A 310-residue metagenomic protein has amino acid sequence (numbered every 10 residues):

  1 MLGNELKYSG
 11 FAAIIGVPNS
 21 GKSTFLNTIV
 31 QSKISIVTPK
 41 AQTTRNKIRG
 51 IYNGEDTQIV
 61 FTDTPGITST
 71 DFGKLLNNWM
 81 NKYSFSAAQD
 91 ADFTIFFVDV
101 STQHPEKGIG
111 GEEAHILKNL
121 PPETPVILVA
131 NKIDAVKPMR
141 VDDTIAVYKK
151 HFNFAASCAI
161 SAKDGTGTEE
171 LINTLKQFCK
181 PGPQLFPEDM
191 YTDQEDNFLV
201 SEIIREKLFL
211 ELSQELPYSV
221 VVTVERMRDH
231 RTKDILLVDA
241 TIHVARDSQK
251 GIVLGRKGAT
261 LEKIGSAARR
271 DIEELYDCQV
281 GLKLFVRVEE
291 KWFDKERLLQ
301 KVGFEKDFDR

Functional and structural regions predicted by a protein language model:
M1-Q89, F93, V98, T241: Conserved G1/Walker A P-loop phosphate-binding module
A13, N27, N46, G50 (+13 more regions): Solvent-exposed alpha-helical segments within well-ordered globular domains of core cellular machineries
G21, G167, T260: Conserved glycine(s) of the Walker
S32, I51, E55, I67 (+10 more regions): Conserved, well-folded catalytic cores of nucleic-acid-processing and energy-transducing macromolecular machines
T44, T68-S69, H104, V136-K137 (+1 more regions): Catalytic P-loop NTPase motifs of RecA-like helicase/translocase cores
Y52-Q58, N78-S157, R228-K233: Conserved C-terminal guanine-recognition region of P-loop GTPase G domains, centered on the G4
E123-I127, D134-D196: Canonical P-loop GTPase G-domain recognition
D196-R310: P-loop NTP-binding site
